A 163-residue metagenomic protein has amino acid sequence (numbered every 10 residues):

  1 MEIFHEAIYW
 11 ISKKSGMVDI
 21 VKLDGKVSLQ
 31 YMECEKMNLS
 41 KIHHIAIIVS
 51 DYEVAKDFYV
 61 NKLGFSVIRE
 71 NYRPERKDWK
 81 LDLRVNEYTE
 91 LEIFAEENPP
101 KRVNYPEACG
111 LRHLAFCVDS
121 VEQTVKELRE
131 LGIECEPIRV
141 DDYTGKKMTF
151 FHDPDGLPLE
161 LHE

Functional and structural regions predicted by a protein language model:
L23, Y31: Cationic, low-complexity basic patches in intrinsically disordered or flexible, solvent-exposed regions
E33-V54, L111-L114: N-terminal beta-strand motif that seeds the catalytic metal site of vicinal oxygen chelate
C34-N38, N71, D82-R84, V125-E163: Vicinal oxygen chelate
I48-E90, E130: Core segments of cupin and vicinal oxygen chelate
L114-F116, V121: Mid-chain, well-packed structural core segment of small domains
